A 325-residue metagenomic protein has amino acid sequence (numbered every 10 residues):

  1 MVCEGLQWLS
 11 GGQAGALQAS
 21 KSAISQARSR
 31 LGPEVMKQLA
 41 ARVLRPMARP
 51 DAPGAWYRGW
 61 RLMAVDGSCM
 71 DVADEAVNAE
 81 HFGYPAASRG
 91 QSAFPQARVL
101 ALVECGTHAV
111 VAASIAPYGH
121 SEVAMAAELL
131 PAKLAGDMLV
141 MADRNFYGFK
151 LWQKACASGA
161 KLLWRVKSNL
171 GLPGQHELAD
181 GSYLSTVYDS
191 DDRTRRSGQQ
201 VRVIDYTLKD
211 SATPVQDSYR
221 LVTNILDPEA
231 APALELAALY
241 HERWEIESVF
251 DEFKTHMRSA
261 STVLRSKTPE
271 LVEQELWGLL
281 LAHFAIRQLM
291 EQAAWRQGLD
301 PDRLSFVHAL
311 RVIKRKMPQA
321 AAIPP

Functional and structural regions predicted by a protein language model:
M1, R28-L31, Q38-R42, Y57-R61 (+2 more regions): Single, function-defining residue in the core of a domain
M1-G15: DNA-recognition alpha helix
Q7, P53, A233-L234: Short hydrophobic/aromatic segments of transmembrane alpha-helices and their interfaces
A14-A16, P53-G54, Q91: Short secondary-structure boundary/capping segments within folded domains
A14-L31: Major-groove recognition helix of helix-turn-helix-like DNA-binding domains
R45-A52: A short, well-structured juxtamembrane/interface segment
